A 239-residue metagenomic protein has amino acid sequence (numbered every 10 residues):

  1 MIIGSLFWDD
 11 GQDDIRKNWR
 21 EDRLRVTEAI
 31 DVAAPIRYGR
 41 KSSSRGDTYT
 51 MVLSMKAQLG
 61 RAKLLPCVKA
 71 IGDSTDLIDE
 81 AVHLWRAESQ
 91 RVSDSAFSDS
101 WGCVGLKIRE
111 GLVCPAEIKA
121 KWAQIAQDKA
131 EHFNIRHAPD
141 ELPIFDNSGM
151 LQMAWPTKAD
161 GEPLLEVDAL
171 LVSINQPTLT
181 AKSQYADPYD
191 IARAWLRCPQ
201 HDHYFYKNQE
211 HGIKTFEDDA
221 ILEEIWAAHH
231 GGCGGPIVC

Functional and structural regions predicted by a protein language model:
M1-C239: A glycine-rich, hydrophobic/aromatic-adjacent loop/helix-cap motif
